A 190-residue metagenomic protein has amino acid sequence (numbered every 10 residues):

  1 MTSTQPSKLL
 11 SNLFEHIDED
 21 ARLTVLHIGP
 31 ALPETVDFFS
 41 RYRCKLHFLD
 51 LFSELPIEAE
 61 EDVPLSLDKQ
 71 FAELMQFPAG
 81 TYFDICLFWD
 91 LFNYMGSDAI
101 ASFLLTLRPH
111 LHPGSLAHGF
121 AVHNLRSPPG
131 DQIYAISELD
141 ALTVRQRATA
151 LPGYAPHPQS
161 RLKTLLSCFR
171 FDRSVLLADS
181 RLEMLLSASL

Functional and structural regions predicted by a protein language model:
M1-I17, V25, L32-Q76, L116-L190: Class I (Rossmann-like) S-adenosyl-L-methionine-dependent methyltransferase catalytic domain, capturing the SAM-binding
T35, A99-I100: Residues at alpha-helix caps and immediate loop-helix transition turns in enzyme cores, especially N- and C-cap
C86-L87: Hydrophobic beta-strand segment of the Class I
L91: Hydrophobic adenine-recognition pocket in adenosine-nucleotide-binding enzymes
Y94: A short His-aromatic
A101-L116: A short glycine-rich, Lys/Arg-flanked "PGG" loop and its adjoining helix->strand segment in the class I
